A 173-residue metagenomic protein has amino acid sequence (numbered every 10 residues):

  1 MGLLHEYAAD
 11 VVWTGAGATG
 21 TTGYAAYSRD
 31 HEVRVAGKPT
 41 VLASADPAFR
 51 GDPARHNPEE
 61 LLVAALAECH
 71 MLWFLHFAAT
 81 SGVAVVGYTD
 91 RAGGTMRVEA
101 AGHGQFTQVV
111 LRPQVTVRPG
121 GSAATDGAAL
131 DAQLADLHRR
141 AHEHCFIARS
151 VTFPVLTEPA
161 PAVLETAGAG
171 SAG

Functional and structural regions predicted by a protein language model:
M1-A64, L72-G173: Extended beta-strand/beta-hairpin segments
